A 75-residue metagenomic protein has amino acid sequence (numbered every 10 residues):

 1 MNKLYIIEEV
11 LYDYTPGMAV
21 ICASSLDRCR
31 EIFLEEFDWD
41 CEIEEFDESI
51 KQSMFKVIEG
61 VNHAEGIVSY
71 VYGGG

Functional and structural regions predicted by a protein language model:
M1, A23-I32: A short, structured loop/turn motif at beta-sheet edges
M1-P16: Short aromatic-glycine-(Arg/Gly/Cys) micro-motifs in beta-strand/loop hairpins
E8, S24, I58-E59: A structural detector for beta-sheet-dominated domains
T15, C29-E31, G66: Residues in flexible loops and secondary-structure boundaries
T15-S24: A short, exposed loop/beta-hairpin motif centered on an aromatic-Gly-Thr core
E35-G75: Short, mixed-charge low-complexity intrinsically disordered segments
